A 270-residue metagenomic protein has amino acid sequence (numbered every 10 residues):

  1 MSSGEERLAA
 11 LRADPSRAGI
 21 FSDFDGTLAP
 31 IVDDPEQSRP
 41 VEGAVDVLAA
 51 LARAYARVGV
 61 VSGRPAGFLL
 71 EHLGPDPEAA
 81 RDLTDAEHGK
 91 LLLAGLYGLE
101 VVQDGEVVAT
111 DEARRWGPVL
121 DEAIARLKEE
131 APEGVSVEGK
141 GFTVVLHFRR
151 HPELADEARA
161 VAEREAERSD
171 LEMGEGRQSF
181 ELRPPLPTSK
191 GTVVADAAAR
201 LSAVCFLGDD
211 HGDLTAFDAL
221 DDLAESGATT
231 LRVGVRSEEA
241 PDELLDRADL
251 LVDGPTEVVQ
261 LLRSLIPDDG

Functional and structural regions predicted by a protein language model:
M1-F24, L28-E36, G43-D46, A50-R53 (+2 more regions): Non-catalytic pre-domain segments flanking phosphatase-related domains
L11, L51, D76, L127-E130 (+5 more regions): Hydrophobic helix-cap positions at the C-terminus of alpha-helices in RecA-like/P-loop ATPase nucleotide-binding cores
P15, G191-G270: Mg2+-dependent phosphoryl-transfer enzymes with acidic/Ser/Thr/Gly-rich catalytic loops
A18-I20, L91, V204: The start of beta-strands in P-loop NTPase/AAA+ ATPase cores
T27, A66, G212: Conserved Rossmann-like nucleotide-cofactor binding loop
R39-S136: Active-site phosphate-binding/coordination module
D76-A79, A109-E112, L154-A155, T192 (+2 more regions): Short, hinge-like loop/turn segments at secondary-structure boundaries
E130, G134-L220, A228-T229: Conserved acidic, metal-coordinating active-site core of Asp-based, Mg2+-dependent phosphoryl-transfer enzymes
